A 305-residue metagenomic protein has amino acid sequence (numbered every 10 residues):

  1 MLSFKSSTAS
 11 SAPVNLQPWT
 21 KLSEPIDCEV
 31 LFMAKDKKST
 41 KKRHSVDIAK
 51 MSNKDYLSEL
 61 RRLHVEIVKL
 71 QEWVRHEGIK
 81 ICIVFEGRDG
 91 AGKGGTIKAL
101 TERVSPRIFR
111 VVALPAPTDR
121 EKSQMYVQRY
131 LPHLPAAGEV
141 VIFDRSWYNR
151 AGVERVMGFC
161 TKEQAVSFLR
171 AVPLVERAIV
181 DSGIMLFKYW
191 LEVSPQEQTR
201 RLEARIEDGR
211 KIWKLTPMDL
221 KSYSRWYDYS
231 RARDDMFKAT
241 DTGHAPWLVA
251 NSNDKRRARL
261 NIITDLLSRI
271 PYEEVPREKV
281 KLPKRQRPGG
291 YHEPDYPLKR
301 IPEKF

Functional and structural regions predicted by a protein language model:
L2-F4, L16-F305: Glycine-rich phosphate-binding loop of ATP-dependent small-molecule kinases
T8-S11, N15: Intrinsic disorder/low-complexity segments enriched in small, polar and charged residues
